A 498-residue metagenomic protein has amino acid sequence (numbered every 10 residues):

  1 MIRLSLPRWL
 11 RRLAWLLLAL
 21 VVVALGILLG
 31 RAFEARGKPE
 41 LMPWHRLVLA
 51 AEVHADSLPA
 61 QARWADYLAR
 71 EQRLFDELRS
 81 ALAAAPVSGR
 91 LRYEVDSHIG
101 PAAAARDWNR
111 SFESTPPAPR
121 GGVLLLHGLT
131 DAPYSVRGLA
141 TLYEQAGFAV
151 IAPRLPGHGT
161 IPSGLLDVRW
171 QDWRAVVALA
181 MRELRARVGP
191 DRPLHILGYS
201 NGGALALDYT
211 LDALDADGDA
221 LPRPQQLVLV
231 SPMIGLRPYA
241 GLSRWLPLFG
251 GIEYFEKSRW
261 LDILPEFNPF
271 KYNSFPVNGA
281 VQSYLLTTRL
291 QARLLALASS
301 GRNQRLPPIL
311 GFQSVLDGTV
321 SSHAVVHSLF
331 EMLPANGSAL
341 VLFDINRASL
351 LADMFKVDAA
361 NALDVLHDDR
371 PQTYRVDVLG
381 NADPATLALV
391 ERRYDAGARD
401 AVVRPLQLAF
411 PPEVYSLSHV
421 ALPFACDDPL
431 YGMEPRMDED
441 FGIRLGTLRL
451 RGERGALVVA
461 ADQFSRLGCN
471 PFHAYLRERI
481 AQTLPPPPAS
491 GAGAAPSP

Functional and structural regions predicted by a protein language model:
I2-G122, P222, L406-Y415, F424 (+5 more regions): Flexible, membrane-associating and regulatory peripheral segments of lipid-active enzymes
A102-H158: Short, surface-exposed "cap/lid" segments of acyl-processing enzymes
E113-P116, K271-A456, N470-E478, Q482-P488: Serine-hydrolase catalytic core
G138, D208-D212: Active-site signature of alpha/beta-hydrolase-fold catalytic machinery across serine- and Asp/Cys-nucleophile hydrolases
I161-P193: Catalytic nucleophile-loop/oxyanion-hole region of alpha/beta-hydrolase and closely related hydrolase-like folds
I196-G198, V230, F312: Short beta-strand immediately N-terminal to the catalytic nucleophile in serine-hydrolase-like folds
L197-A206: Gly/Ala-rich beta-loop-alpha elbow adjacent to hydrolase catalytic centers
L227-Y239, I345: Active-site nucleophile loop of the alpha/beta-hydrolase fold
